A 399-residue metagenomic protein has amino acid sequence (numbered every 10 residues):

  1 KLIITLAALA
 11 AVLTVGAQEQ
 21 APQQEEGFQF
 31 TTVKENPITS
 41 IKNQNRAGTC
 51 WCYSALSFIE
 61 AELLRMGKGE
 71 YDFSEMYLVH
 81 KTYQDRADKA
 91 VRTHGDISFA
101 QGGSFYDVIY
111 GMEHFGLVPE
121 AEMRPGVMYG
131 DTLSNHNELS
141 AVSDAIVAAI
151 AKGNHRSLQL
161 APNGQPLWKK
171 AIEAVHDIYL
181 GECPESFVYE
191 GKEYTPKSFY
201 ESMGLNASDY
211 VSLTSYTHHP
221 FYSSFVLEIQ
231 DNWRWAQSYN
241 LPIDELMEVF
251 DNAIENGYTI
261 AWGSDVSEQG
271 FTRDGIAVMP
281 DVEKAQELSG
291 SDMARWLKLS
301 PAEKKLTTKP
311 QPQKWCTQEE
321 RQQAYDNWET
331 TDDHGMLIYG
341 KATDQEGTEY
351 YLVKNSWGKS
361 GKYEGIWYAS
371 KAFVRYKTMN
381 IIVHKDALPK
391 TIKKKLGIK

Functional and structural regions predicted by a protein language model:
K1-I4: Bacterial N-terminal signal peptides that target proteins for export
A7-G16: Hydrophobic h-region of N-terminal signal peptides that target proteins for export in Gram-negative bacteria
A17-E26: Cleaved targeting-peptide boundary
E25-A261, Y351, G361-Y363: Active-site nucleophile-adjacent alpha helix/oxyanion-hole segment immediately C-terminal to the catalytic cysteine
P166-K399: Active-site signature of cysteine proteases
